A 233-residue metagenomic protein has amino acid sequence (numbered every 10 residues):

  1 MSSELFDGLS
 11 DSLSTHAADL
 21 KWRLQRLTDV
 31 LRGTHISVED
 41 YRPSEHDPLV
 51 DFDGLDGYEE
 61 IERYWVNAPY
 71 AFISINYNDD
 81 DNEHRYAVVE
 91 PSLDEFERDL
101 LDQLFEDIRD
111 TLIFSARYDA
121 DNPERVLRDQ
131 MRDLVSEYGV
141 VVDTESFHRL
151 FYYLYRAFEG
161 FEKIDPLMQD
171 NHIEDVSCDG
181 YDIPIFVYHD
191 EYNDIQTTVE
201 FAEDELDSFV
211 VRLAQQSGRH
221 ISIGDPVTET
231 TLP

Functional and structural regions predicted by a protein language model:
S2-E106, D110, P184-F186: GHKL/Histidine-kinase-like ATPase module
T15, T28, T34, T111 (+3 more regions): Residue-identity detector for threonine
E59-Y64, P69-I75, D79-E83, A87-F96 (+1 more regions): N-terminal "pre-motor" subdomain/linker immediately upstream of P-loop NTPase catalytic cores
L101, E124-R128, F147: Generic structural signal for well-ordered secondary structure
F105, R109-I113, A214-G218: Short amphipathic alpha-helical signal-transduction/dimerization elements
T111-V141: N-terminal, charged amphipathic alpha-helical interaction modules
